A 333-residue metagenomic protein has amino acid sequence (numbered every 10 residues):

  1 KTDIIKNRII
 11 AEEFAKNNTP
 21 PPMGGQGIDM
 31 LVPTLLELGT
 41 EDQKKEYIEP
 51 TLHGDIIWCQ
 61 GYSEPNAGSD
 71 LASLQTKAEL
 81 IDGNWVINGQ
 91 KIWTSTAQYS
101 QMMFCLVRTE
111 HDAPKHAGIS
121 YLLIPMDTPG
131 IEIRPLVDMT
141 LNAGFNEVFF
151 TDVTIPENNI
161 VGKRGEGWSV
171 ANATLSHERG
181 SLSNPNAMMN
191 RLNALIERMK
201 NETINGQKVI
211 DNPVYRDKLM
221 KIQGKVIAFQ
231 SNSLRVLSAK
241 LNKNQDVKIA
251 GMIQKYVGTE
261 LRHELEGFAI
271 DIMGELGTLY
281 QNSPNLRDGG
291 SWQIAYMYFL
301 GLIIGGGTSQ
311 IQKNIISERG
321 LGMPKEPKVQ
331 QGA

Functional and structural regions predicted by a protein language model:
K1-K45, E49-G54, T96-M102, V226 (+4 more regions): Internal helix-loop-helix
I5, I9-I10, M30, G165-P185 (+1 more regions): Glycine-rich phosphate/cofactor-binding loops in nucleotide/flavin-utilizing enzymes
G54-Y62: A short, Trp-centered hydrophobic/proline-enriched beta-strand micro-motif
T76-E79: A structural signal for short hydrophobic beta-strand segments in well-ordered beta-sheet cores
N84, N88-R134: A short core secondary-structure module
I92-A97, M139-T140, G301-G306: Glycine-rich phosphate/pyrophosphate-binding beta-alpha loops
I131-Q230, L302: Glycine-rich beta->alpha junctions and the first turn(s) of the following alpha-helix
E197, N201, D217-N242, T259-D271: Loop-to-helix element that buttresses phosphate recognition and phosphoryl-transfer chemistry
